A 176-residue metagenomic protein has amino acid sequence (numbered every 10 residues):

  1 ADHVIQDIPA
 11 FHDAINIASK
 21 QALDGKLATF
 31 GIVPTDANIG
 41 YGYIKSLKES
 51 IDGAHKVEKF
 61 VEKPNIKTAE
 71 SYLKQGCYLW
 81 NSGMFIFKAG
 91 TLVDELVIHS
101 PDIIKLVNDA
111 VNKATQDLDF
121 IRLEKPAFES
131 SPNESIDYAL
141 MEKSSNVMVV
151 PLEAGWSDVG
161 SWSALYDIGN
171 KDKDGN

Functional and structural regions predicted by a protein language model:
A1-E49, I86-F87, D94, I98-H99: Conserved beta-loop-beta/alpha segment of the NTase-like Rossmann-fold superfamily that binds/positions NTPs
H3-P9, G31, A54-F60, Y78-G83 (+1 more regions): Flexible, glycine/proline-enriched loop segments at strand-loop-helix junctions that form or flank small-ligand binding
L23-L27, I39, G53-V57, N81 (+1 more regions): Short coil/turn connectors at secondary-structure junctions
T35, Q75-G76, F128-S131: Short Gly/Pro-enriched turn/cap motifs at secondary-structure boundaries
D36-N38, I66-T68, W156-S157: A short acidic, often aromatic-flanked loop/helix-cap motif at beta-alpha or helix-coil junctions that lines enzyme
L47-L79: A short, charged helix-loop
G76-L92: Short loop-to-beta-strand entry elements in the cores of soluble alpha/beta enzymes
F87-N176: Left-handed beta-helix
